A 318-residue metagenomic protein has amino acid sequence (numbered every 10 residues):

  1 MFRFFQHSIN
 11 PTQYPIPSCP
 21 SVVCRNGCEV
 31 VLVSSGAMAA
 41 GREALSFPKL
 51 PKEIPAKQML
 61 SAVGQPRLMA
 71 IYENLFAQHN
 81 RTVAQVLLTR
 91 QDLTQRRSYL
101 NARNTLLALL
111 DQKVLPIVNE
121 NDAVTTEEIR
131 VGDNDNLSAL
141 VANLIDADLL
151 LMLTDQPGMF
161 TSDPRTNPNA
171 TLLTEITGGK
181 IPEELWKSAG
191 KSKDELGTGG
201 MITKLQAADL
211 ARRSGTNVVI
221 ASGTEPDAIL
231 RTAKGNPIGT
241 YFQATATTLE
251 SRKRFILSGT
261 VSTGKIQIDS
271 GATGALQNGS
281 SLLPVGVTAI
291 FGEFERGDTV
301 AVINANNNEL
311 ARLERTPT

Functional and structural regions predicted by a protein language model:
M1-Q6, N10-T318: C-terminal catalytic "cap/lid" subdomain
